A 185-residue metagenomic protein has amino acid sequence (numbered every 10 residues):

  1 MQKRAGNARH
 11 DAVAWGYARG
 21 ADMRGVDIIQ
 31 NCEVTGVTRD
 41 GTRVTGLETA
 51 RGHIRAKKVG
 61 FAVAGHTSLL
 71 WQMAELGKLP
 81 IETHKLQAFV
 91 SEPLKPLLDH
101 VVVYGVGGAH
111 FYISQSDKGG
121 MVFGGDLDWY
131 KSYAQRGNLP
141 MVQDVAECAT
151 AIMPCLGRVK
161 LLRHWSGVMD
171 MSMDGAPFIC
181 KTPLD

Functional and structural regions predicted by a protein language model:
M1-K3, Y130-K131: A short, structure-level motif marking secondary-structure boundaries and short turns
Q2-K58: Helical element adjacent to the flavin cofactor pocket in flavoenzyme catalytic cores
T38-R39, R43, H53-L184: Active-site substrate-recognition segment that forms the wall of the catalytic cavity or substrate channel
